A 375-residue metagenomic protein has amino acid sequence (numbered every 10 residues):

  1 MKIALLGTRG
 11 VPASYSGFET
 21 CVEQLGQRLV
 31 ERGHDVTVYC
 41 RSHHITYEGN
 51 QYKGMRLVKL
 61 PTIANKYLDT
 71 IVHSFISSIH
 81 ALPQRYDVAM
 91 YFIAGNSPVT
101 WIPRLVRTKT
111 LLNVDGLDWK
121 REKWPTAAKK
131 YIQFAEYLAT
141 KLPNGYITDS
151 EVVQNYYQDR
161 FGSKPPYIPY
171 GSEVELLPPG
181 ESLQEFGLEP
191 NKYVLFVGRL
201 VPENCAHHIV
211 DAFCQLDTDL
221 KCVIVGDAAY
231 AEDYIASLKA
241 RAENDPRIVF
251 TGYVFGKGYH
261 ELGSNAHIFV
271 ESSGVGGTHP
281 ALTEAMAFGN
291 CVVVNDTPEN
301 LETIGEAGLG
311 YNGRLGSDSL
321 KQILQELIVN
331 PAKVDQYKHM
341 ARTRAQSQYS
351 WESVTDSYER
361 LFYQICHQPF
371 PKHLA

Functional and structural regions predicted by a protein language model:
A4, G187-Q215, V223: Conserved donor-binding/catalytic core segment of Leloir-type glycosyltransferases
T8-S14, R28-N65, V152-Q158, Y230: N-terminal strand-loop element at the rim of the active site of nucleotide-sugar-dependent glycosyltransferases
G49, K221-R247, T251, G258: Short, structured helix-loop element that forms part of the nucleotide-activated donor/catalytic region
D69-L82, Y86-D115, W119, G277: An aromatic- and histidine-rich active-site surface loop
I79-L82, A128-Y146, L238: Membrane-proximal helix-turn-helix segments that form the acceptor-binding/catalytic region of lipid-linked
G274: Aromatic "clamp/platform" in nucleotide-sugar-dependent glycosyltransferases that forms part of the donor/acceptor
C291-V294: Short hydrophobic beta-strand element within catalytic cores of glycosyltransferases and related nucleotide-activated
L301-E326, K333: Change "using UDP/GDP/dTDP sugars" to "using nucleotide sugars
